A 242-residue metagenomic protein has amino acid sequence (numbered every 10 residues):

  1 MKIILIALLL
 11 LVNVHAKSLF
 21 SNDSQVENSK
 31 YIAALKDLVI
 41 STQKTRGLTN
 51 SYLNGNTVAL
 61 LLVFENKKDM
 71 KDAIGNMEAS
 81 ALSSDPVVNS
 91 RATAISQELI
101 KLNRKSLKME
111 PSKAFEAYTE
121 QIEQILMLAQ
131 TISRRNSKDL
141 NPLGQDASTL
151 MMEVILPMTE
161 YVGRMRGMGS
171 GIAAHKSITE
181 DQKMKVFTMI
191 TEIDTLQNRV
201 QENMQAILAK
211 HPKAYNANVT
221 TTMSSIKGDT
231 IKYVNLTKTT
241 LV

Functional and structural regions predicted by a protein language model:
I3-V12: Sec-dependent N-terminal signal peptides
A16-V242: Hydrophobic alpha-helical segments
